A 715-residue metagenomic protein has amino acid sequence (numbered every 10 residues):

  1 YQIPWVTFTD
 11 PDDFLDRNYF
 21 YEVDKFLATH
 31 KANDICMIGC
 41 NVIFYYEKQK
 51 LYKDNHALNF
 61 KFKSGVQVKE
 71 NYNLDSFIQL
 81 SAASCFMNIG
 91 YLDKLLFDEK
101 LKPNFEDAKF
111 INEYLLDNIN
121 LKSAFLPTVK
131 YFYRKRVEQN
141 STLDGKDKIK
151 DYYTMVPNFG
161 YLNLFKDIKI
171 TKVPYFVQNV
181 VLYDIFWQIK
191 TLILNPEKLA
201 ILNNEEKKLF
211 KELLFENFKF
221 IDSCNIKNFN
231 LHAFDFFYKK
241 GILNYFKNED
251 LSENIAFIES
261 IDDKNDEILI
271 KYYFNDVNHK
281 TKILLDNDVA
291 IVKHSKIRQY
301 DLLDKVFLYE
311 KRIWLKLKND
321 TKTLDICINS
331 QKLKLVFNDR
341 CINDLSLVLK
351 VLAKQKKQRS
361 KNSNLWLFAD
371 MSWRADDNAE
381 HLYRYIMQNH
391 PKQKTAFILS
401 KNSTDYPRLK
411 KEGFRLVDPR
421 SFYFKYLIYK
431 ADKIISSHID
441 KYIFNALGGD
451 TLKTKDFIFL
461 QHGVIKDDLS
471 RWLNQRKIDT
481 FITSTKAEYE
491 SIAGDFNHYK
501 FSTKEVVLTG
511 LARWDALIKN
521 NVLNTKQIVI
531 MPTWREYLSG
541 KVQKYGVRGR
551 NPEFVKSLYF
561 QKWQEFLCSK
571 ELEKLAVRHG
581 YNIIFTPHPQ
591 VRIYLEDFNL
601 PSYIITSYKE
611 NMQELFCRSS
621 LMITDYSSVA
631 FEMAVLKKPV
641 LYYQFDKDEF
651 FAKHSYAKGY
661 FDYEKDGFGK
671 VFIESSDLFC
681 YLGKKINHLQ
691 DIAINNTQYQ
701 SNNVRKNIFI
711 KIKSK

Functional and structural regions predicted by a protein language model:
I3-F14: Short beta-strand-to-loop acidic/aromatic patch adjacent to the donor-nucleotide binding site
F14, N18-H56: Conserved donor NDP-sugar-binding/catalytic core segment of glycosyltransferases
V68-V156: Conserved nucleotide-sugar donor-binding catalytic segment
I270-K430, I710-K711: N-terminal pre-catalytic "stem/leader" segment of glycosyltransferase-like enzymes
K357-Q358, S363-L517, Y537: Active-site and donor-binding regions of nucleotide-sugar-utilizing enzymes
D376-H390, A512-D597, F672: Conserved catalytic-core segment of nucleotide-activated headgroup transferases in glycan assembly
S436-K441, K455-F459, E610-H654: A donor-sugar binding/catalytic signature common to diverse glycosyltransferases and related nucleotide-sugar
S502-T503, E596-P601, Y626-T697: Catalytic binding pocket for nucleotide-activated donors in carbohydrate/polymer assembly enzymes
